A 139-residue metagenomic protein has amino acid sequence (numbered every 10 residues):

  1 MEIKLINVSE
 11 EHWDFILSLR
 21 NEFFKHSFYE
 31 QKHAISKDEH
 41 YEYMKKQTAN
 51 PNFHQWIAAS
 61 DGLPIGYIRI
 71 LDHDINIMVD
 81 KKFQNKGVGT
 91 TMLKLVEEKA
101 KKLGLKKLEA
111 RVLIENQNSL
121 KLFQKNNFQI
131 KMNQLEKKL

Functional and structural regions predicted by a protein language model:
M1-E11: Conserved N-terminal entry element of GNAT/NAT acetyltransferase domains
F24-M44: Conserved GNAT-fold acetyl-CoA-binding loop/helix
N52-G66: Conserved beta-hairpin
A59, D74-G89: A short, internal acetyl-CoA/4′-phosphopantetheine-binding micro-motif in the GNAT/acyltransferase core
N85-K99, Q117-K125: Conserved acetyl-CoA-binding loop-helix of GNAT-fold acetyltransferases
A100-L113: Conserved GNAT acetyl-CoA-binding A-motif
A110-L120, K138: Conserved beta-strand-loop-alpha-helix junction that forms the acyl-donor binding cleft
Q124-Q134: Conserved acetyl-CoA-binding loop of GNAT-fold acetyltransferases
